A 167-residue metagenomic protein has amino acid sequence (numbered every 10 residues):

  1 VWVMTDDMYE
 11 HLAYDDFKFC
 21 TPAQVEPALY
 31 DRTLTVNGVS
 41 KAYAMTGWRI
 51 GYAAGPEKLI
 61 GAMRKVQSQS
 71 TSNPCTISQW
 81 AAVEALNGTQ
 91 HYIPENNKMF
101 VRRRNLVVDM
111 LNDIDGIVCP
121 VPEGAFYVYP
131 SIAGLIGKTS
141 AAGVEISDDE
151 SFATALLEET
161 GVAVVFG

Functional and structural regions predicted by a protein language model:
V1-G167: PLP-dependent class I/II
